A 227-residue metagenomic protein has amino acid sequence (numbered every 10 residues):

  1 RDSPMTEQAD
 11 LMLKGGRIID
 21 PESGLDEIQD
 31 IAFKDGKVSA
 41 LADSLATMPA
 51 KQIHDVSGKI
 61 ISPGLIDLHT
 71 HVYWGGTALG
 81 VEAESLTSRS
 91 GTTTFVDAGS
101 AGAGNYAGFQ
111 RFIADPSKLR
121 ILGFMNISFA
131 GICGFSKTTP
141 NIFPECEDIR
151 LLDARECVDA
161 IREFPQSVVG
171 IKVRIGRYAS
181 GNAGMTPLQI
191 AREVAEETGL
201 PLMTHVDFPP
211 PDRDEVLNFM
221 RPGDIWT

Functional and structural regions predicted by a protein language model:
M5-M12, R17-S62: Histidine-rich, glycine-flanked metal-binding segment
T47-M48, D55-P116: Metal-associated gating/positioning segment near the N- to mid-region
G64-T70, F95-D97, I121-M125, V169-V173 (+2 more regions): Hydrophobic faces of well-ordered beta-strands that scaffold small-molecule active sites in alpha/beta enzyme cores
G76-S85, R150-I161, P210-V216: Short, acidic/polar
S90-V96, S100-A101, P116-I149, K172-A179: Metal-cofactor-binding active-site regions of metalloenzymes
F112-P116, V158-Q166, V216-R221: Acidic (Asp/Glu)-rich catalytic clusters
T139-P187, E193, T227: Active-site gating/metal-coordination segments in enzymes
V173-T227: Active-site core of metal-dependent hydrolases
